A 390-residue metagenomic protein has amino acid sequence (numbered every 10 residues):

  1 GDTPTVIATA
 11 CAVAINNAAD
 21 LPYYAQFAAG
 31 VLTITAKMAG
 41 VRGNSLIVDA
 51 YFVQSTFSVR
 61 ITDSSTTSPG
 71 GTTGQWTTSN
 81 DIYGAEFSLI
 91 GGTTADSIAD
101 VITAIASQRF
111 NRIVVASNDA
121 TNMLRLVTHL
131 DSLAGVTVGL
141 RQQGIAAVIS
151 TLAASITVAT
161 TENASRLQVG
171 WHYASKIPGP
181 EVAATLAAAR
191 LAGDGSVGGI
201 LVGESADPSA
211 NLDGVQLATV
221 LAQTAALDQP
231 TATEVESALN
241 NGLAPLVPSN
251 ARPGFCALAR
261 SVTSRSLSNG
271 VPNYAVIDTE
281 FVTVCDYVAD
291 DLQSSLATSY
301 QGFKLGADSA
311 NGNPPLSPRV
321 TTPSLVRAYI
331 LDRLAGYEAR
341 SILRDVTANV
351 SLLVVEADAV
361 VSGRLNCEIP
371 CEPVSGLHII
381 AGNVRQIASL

Functional and structural regions predicted by a protein language model:
G1-G195, N349-V350: Polar low-complexity, Ser/Thr/Gly/Ala/Asp/Asn-rich disordered segments used for subunit assembly and tip/surface
T3, D207-L390: Structured, hydrophobic secondary-structure cores that serve as assembly/anchoring elements
E86-L89, N111-R112, Q143-G144, V169-K176 (+3 more regions): Charged, low-complexity surface segments at secondary-structure and domain boundaries
V158-L243: Loop-centered beta-sheet repeat module
